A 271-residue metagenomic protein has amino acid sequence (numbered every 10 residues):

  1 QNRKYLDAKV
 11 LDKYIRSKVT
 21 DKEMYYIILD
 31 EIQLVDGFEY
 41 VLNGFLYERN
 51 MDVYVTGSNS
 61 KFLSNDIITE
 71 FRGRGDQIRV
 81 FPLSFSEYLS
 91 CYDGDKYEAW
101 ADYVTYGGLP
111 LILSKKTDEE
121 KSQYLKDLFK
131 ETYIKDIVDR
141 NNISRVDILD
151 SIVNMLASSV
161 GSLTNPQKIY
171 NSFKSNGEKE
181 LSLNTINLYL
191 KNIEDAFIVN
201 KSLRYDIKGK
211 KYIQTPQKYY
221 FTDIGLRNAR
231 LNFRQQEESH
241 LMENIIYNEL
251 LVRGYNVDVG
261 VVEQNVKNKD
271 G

Functional and structural regions predicted by a protein language model:
Q1-Y26: Short glycine-rich substrate-engagement loop in P-loop NTPases that contacts/grips substrate
R16-K22, G44-M51, E70: Conserved catalytic network of the ASCE P-loop NTPase/AAA+ motor domain
T20-F38: Conserved P-loop NTPase "ATPase switch" module shared by AAA+ and STAND
I28, D52-S58, R79: Structural recognition of the conserved hydrophobic beta-strand(s) that form the central parallel beta-sheet of P-loop
Q33-V55: Conserved Walker B catalytic segment
S58-S60, N65-L163: Interdomain motor-coupling "hinge/lid" segment immediately C-terminal to the ATP-binding subdomain of NTP-driven enzymes
D118, S122-G271: Accessory nucleic acid-recognition modules appended to NTPase machines
